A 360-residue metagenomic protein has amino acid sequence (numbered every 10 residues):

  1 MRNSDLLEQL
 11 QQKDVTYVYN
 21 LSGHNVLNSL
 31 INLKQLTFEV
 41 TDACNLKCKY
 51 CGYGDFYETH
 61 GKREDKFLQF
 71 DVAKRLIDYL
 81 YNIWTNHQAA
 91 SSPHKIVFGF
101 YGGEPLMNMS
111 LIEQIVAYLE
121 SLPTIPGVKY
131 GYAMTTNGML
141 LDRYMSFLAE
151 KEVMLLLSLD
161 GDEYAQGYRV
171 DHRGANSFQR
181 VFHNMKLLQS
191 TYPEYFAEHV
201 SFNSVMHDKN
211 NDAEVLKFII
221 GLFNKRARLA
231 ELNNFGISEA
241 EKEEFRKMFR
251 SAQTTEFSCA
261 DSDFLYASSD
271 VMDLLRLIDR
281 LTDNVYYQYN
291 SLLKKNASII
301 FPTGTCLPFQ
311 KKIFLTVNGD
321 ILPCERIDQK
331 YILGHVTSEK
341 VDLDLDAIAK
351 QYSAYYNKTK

Functional and structural regions predicted by a protein language model:
M1-Q9: N-terminal accessory interaction module
Y17-R143: Conserved alpha-helical substructure of the radical SAM core
L36, F98, Y132-M134, L155-L157 (+2 more regions): Hydrophobic faces of well-ordered beta-strands that scaffold small-molecule active sites in alpha/beta enzyme cores
Y57-E58, P105-M107, G138-M145, M154-A175 (+1 more regions): Conserved radical SAM core fold
Y168-F182, K186-G304, P308, N318 (+1 more regions): Radical SAM enzyme [4Fe-4S]-AdoMet core and its adjacent flexible, acidic and glycine-rich loops/tails across
I327-K360: Membrane-interface junctions of multi-pass transporters
